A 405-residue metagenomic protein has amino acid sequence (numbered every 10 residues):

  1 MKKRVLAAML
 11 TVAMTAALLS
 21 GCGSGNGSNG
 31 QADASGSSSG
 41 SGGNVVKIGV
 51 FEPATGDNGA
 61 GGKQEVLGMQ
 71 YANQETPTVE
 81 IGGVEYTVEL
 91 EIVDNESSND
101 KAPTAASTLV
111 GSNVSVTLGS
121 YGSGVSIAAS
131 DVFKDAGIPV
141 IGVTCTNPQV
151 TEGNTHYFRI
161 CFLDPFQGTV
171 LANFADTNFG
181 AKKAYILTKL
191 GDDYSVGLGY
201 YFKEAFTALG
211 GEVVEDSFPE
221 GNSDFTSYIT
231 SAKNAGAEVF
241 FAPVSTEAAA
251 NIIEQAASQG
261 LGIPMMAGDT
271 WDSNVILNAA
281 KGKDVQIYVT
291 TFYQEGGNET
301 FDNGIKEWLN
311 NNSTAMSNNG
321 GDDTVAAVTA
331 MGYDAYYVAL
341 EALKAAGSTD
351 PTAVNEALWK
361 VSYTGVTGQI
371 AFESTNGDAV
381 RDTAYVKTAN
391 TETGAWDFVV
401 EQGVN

Functional and structural regions predicted by a protein language model:
M1-K47, T78-V84, E401-N405: Short, low-complexity disordered leader/linker segments with a strong preference for bacterial N-terminal type II
G27-N29, D33, A60-E65, V79-T151 (+5 more regions): Beta-alpha junction/loop-to-helix N-cap segments that form part of ligand/metal-binding clefts
G42, G49-Q70, V93-N99, G122-G124 (+2 more regions): Extracytoplasmic "Venus flytrap"
V50-E52, L109-Y121, I141-V143, K183-T188 (+4 more regions): Periplasmic-binding protein-like
F133, Y200-E295: Extracellular/periplasmic bilobed ligand-binding domains
Y157-S217, V239: An alpha-beta-alpha
A256-Y333, A389-N390, G394-G403: Extracellular/periplasmic periplasmic-binding protein-like sensory domains
S313-A330, L340-G394: Segments of small-molecule ligand-sensing domains
